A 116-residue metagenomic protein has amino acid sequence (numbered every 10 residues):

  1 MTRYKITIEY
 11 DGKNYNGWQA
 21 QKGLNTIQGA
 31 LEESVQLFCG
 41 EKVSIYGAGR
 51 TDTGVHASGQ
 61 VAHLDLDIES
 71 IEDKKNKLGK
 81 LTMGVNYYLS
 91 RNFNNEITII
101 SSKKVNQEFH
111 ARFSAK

Functional and structural regions predicted by a protein language model:
M1-K116: Structured-RNA-binding interfaces characteristic of tRNA pseudouridine synthases
